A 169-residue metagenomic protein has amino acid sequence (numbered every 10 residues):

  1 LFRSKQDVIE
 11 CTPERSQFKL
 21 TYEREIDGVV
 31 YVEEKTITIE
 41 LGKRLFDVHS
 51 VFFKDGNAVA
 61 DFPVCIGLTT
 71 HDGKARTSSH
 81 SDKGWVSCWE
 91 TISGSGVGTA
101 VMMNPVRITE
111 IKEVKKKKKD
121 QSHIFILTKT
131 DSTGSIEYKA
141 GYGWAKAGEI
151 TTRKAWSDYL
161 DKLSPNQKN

Functional and structural regions predicted by a protein language model:
F2-E40: Extended, loop-rich substrate-binding clefts of extracytoplasmic carbohydrate-active enzymes
R3-K5, R15, E34-T36, K43-H49 (+3 more regions): Extracellular structured ligand-interaction cores
D7-E14, L41-K43, F53-F62, G94 (+1 more regions): A short, structured loop/turn motif at beta-sheet edges
T21-E23, V51-D55, T69, G141-A145: Solvent-exposed residues in well-ordered beta-strands and their adjoining turns, especially edge/terminal strands
R24-Y31, G94-G98, K146-E149: Short, surface-exposed beta-strand/loop "edge" segments at domain boundaries and coil↔beta transitions
E33, I37, R44-S79: Acidic (Asp/Glu-rich), glycine- and aromatic
F62-K115: Polysaccharide-binding surfaces and accessory modules of carbohydrate-active proteins
M103-N169: Beta-strand-rich recognition/accessory modules
